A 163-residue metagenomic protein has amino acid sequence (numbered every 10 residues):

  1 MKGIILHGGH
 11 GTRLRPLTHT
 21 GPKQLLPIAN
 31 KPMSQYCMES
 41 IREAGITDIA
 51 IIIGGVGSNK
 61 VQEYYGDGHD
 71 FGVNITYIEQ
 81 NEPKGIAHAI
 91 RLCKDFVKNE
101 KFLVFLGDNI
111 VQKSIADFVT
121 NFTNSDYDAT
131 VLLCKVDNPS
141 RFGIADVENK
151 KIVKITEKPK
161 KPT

Functional and structural regions predicted by a protein language model:
K2-I5, R13, H19, P27 (+3 more regions): Conserved N-terminal catalytic core of the sugar/cofactor nucleotidyltransferase
H7, A29, N81, L133-C134 (+1 more regions): Residues at the C-termini of beta-strands that transition into short coil/loop
G9, D108, K135: Active-site glycine-centered loops adjacent to acidic/histidine catalytic or metal-binding residues that shape
P16-L17, T163: Short histidine-centered beta-strand/loop micro-motifs that create catalytic or ligand/metal-coordination sites
L25, Y77, A129-V131: Conserved beta-strand scaffold positions in the cores of enzyme catalytic domains, especially in NTP/NDP-utilizing
L26, I78-E79, E148, T156: Residue-level detector of conserved, well-ordered beta-strand and adjacent loop positions that form binding/recognition
Q112-T163: Conserved core of the sugar-phosphate nucleotidyltransferase
